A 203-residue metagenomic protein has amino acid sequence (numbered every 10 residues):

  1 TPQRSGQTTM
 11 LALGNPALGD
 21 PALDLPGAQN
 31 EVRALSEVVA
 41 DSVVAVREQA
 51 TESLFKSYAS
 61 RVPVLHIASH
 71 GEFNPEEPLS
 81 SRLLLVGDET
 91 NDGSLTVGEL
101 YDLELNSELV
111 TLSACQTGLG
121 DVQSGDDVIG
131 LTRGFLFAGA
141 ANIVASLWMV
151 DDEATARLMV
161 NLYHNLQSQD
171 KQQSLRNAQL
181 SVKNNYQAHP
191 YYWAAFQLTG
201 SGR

Functional and structural regions predicted by a protein language model:
T1-R203: Catalytic cores of enzymes
